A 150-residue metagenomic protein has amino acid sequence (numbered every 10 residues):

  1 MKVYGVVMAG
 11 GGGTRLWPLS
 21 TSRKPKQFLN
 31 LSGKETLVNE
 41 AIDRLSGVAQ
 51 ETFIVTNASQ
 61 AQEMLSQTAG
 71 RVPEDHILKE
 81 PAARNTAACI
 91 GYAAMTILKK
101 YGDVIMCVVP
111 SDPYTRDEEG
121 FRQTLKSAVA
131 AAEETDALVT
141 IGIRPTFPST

Functional and structural regions predicted by a protein language model:
M1-V7, R15-P18, N30-P110, R116-G120 (+1 more regions): Conserved N-terminal catalytic core of the sugar/cofactor nucleotidyltransferase
L19-S20, T150: Short glycine/proline-enriched turns and hinge-like loops at secondary-structure junctions
F28, I77, L138-T140: Conserved beta-strand scaffold positions in the cores of enzyme catalytic domains, especially in NTP/NDP-utilizing
E118-T150: Conserved core of the sugar-phosphate nucleotidyltransferase
